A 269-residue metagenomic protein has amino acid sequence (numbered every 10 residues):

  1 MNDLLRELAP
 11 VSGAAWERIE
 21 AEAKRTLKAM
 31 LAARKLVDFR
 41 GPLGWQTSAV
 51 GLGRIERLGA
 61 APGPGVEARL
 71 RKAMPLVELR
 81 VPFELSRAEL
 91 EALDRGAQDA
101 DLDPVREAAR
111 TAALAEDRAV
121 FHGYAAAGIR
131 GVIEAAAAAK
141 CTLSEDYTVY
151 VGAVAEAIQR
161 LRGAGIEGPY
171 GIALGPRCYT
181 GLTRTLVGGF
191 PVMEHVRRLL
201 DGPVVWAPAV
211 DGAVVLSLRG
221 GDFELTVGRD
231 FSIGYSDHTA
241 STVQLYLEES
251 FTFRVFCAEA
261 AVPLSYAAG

Functional and structural regions predicted by a protein language model:
M1-R69, G228-R229, G234-Q244: N-terminal "assembly arms/tails" that initiate or stabilize quaternary assembly in self-assembling proteins
R34, D38, E116-G123, R162-G165 (+1 more regions): Long, hydrophobic, amphipathic alpha-helical segments used as structural scaffolds
R40-P42, T185-G269: Sequence/fold signature of self-assembling virion shell proteins
G51-D99: Long, hydrophobic/aromatic-enriched structural stretches that serve as scaffold segments
K72-M74, Q159-G163, I233-Y235: A generic local secondary-structure boundary/capping motif
E91-E156: Alpha-helical scaffold segments that mediate packing/assembly in large oligomeric complexes
A126-I129, R177-G181, G212: Short, catalytically relevant binding-site loops at active-site mouths
I133-V196: Extended, solvent-exposed, turn-rich assembly/linker loops in the middle of proteins
